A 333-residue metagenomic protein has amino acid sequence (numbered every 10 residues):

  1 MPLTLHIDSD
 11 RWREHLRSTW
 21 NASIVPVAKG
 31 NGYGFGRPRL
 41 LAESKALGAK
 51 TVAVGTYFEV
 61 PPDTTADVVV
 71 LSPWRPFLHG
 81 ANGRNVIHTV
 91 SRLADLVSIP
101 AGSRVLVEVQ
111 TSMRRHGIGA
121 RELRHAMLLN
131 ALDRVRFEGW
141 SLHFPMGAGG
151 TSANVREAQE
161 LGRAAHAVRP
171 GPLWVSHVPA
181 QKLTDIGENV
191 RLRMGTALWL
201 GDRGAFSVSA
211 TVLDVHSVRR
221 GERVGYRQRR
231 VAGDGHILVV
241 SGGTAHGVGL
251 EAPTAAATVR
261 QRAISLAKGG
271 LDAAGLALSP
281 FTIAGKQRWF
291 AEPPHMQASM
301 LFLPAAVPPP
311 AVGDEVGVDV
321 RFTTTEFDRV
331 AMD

Functional and structural regions predicted by a protein language model:
P2-E14, N21-A167: Active-site-proximal beta-alpha core segment in soluble small-molecule metabolic enzymes
L5-D8, P26, A153-D333: Active-site anion/phosphate-binding pocket segments in diverse small-molecule metabolic enzymes
